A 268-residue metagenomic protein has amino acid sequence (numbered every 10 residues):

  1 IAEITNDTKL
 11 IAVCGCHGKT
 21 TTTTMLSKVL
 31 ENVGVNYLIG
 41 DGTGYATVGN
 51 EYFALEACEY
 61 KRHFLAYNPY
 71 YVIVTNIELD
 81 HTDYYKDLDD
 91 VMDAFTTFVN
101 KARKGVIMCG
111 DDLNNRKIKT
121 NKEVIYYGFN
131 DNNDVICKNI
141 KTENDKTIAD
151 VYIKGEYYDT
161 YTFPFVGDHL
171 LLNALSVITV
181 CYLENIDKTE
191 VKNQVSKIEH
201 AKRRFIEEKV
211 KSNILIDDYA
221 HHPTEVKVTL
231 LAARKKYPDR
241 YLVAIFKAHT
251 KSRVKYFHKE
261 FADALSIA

Functional and structural regions predicted by a protein language model:
I1, L38-I39, K122-E143, T162-D168 (+2 more regions): Beta-strand->loop->alpha-helix junctions that form or flank phosphate-binding loops in nucleotide-handling enzymes
I1-G110, N114-E123, L175, Y182 (+1 more regions): Phosphate-binding loop of NTP-binding sites
T47-V48, L65, K138, K227 (+1 more regions): Short, well-ordered secondary-structure micro-motifs
P69, V135, D145-A149, R203: Change "...and in nucleic-acid phosphodiester-cleaving endonucleases..." to "...and in nucleic-acid processing enzymes
M108-D112, F129, A248: Structural motif
I140-Y158: Acidic-glycine-rich active-site phosphate/pyrophosphate-binding loop
I153-I267: Nucleotide phosphate-binding/pyrophosphate-handling subdomain across enzymes that bind or process nucleotide phosphates
